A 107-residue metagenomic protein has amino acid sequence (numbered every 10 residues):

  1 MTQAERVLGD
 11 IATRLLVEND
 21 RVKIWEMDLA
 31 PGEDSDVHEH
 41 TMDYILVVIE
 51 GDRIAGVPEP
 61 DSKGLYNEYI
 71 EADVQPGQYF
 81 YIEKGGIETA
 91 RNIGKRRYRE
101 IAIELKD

Functional and structural regions predicted by a protein language model:
M1-I11, D107: Basic/polar N-terminal segments that are highly enriched at the extreme N-terminus, encompassing both cleavable
G9-D36, D43-L46, E100: A short glycine-rich, His/Asp/Glu-containing loop-to-beta-strand
D34-D36, D52-V57, Y79: Short beta-strand segments in beta-sandwich/barrel cores
H38-H40, E88: Histidine-centered active-site/metal-ligand motif
T41-K63: Glycine- and acidic-residue-biased ligand/ion/polar-headgroup-sensing regions
D61-K84: Short acidic-glycine-tyrosine-enriched beta hairpin
Q75, E83-K106: Ligand-binding loop in jelly-roll beta-barrel domains
